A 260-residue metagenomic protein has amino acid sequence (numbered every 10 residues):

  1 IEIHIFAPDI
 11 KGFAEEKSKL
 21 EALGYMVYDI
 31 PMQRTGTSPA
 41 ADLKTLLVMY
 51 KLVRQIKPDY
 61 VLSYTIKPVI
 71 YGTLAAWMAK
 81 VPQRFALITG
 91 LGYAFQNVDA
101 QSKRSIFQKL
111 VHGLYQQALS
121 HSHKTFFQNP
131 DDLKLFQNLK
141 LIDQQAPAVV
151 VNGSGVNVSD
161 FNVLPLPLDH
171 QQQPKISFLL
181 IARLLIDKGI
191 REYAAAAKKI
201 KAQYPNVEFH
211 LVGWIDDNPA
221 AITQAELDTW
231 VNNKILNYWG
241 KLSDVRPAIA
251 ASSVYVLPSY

Functional and structural regions predicted by a protein language model:
I1-A40, L135, P147, W214-N218: N-terminal strand-loop element at the rim of the active site of nucleotide-sugar-dependent glycosyltransferases
M26-Y28, H210-G213, I222-L242, V254: Nucleotide-activated donor-binding/catalytic signature segment of Leloir-type glycosyltransferases, i.e., the conserved
Y28, H112-L164: Donor nucleotide-sugar binding/catalytic pocket of nucleotide-sugar-dependent glycosyltransferases
A40-L47, P82-Q83, Y93-A118: Nucleotide-sugar donor phosphate/pyrophosphate-binding loop at the beta->alpha transition of glycosyltransferases
V53, G240-L242, A248-S252: Short alpha-helical donor nucleotide-sugar binding micro-motif in glycosyltransferases
Y60, A76-Q96, Y115, F126 (+1 more regions): Active-site proximal beta-strand in glycosyltransferases
S63-V69, I88: Short His-centered aromatic/hydrophobic patch
P165-K188, Y193-K198, F209-H210: Conserved donor-binding/catalytic core segment of Leloir-type glycosyltransferases
